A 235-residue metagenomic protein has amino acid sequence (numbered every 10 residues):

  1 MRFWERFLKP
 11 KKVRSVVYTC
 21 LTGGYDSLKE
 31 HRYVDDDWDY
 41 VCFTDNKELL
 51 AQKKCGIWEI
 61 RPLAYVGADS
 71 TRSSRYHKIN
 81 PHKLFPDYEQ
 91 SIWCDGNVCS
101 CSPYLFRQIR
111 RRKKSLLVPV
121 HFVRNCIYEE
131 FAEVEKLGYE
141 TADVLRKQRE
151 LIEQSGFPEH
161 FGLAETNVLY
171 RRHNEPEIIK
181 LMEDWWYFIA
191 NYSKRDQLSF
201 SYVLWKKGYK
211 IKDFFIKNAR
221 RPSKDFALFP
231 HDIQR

Functional and structural regions predicted by a protein language model:
M1-S74, L84-D87, N191-R195, K206-G208 (+1 more regions): N-terminal anchoring/stem segment of glycosyltransferases
R14, W93, E165-T166: Extracellular structured ligand-interaction cores
Y65-S70, V120-R124, I216: Short, acidic/turn-prone active-site loops that include or flank metal/cofactor- and phosphate-binding residues
V66-C94, Y104-F106, S199-F200: A conserved donor-nucleotide-binding helix/loop in the catalytic core of Leloir-type glycosyltransferases
D69-N80, F106, L137-Q154: Short acidic (Asp/Glu) patches
D95-C99: The conserved acidic donor/metal-binding loop of glycosyltransferases
S100-E135: Conserved donor-nucleotide/metal-binding helix-loop-beta segment in metal-dependent transferases, i.e., the alpha-helix
E140-R235: Catalytic core and acceptor-binding pocket of nucleotide-sugar-dependent glycosyltransferases
